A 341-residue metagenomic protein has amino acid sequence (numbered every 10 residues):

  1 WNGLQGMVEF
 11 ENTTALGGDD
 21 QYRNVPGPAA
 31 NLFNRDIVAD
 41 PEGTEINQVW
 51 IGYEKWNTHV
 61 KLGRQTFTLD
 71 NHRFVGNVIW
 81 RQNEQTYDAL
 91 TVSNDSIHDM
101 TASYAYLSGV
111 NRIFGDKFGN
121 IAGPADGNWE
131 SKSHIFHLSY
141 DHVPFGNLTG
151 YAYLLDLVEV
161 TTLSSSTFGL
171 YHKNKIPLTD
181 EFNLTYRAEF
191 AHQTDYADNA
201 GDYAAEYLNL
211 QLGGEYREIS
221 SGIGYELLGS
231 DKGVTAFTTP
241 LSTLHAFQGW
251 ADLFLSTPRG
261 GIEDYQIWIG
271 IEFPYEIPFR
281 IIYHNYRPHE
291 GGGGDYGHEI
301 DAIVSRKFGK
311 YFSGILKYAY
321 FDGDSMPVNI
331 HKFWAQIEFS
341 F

Functional and structural regions predicted by a protein language model:
W1-R112, A122, H331-F339: Outer-membrane beta-barrel channel domains
N2-Q5, W56-V60, V78-V234, Y265-I267 (+5 more regions): Signature for the C-terminal beta-barrel architecture of outer-membrane proteins
M7-E9, R187, W250, E299 (+1 more regions): Intrinsically disordered, low-complexity regulatory regions of eukaryotic regulatory proteins
Q21-R23, F33-P41, K132, S166 (+5 more regions): Extracellular/periplasm-exposed beta-strand and loop segments of Gram-negative cell-envelope proteins, dominated by
P28-N31, T66-R73, F114-K117, N147-L154 (+2 more regions): Flexible, solvent-exposed coil segments and beta strand-coil junctions, predominantly the extracellular/periplasmic
D40-I46, L255-Q266, G270: Alpha-helix-centered segments that form part of catalytic cores
F136, R306, N329-F341: Outer-membrane beta-barrel "beta-signal"
T235-G260: Flexible internal linker/loop segments at domain or repeat junctions
